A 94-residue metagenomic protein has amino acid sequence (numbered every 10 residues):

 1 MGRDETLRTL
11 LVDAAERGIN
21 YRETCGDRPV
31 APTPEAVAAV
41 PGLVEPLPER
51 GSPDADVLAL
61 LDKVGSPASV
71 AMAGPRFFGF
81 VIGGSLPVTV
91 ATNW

Functional and structural regions predicted by a protein language model:
M1-W94: N-terminal entrance/gating region of PLP-dependent enzymes' catalytic architecture
